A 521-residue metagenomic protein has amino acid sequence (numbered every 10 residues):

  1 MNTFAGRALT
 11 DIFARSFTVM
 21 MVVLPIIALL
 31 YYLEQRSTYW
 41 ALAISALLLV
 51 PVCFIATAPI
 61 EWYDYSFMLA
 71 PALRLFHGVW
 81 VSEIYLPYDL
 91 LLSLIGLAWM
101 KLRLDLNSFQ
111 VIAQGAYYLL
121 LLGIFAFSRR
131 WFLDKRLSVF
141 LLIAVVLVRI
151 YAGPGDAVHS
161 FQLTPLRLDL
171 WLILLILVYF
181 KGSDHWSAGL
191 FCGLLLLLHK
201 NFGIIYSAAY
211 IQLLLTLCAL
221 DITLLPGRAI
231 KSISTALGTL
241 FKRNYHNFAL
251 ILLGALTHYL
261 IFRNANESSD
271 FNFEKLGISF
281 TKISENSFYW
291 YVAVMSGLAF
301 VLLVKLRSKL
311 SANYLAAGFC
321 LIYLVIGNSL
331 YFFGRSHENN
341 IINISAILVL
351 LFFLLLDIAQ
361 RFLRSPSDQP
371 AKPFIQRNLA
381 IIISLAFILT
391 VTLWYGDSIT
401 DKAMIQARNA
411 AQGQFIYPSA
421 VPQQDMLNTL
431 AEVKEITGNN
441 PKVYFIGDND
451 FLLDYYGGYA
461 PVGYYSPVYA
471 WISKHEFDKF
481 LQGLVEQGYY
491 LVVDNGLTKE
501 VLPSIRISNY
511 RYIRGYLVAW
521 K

Functional and structural regions predicted by a protein language model:
R7-V23, V145-V178, I283-Y289: Membrane-interface micro-motifs in multi-pass membrane enzymes
F17-T18, I204-I205, G334-D368, N378: Hydrophobic/aromatic-rich transmembrane helices and adjacent perimembrane loops
L48-S93, L102-A116, P154-L163, H199-I322 (+2 more regions): Transmembrane catalytic cores of multi-pass membrane glycosyltransferases and polysaccharide-assembly enzymes
P87, F415-W471, L481, Y489-L497: Short periplasmic/luminal acceptor-recognition loop of GT-C membrane glycosyltransferases, typified by
V111-L137: Transmembrane-helix motifs of polytopic, lipid-linked glycan transferases
L168-A188, L224, V301-N313, L356: Membrane-interface transmembrane helices that cradle and orient dolichyl/undecaprenyl
A380-E432: Membrane-proximal, lumen/periplasm-facing interface regions of secretory-pathway glyco- and lipid-modifying enzymes
G488-K521: Aromatic/acidic, Gly/Pro-rich catalytic loop(s) in extracytoplasmic/lumenal soluble domains of multi-pass membrane
